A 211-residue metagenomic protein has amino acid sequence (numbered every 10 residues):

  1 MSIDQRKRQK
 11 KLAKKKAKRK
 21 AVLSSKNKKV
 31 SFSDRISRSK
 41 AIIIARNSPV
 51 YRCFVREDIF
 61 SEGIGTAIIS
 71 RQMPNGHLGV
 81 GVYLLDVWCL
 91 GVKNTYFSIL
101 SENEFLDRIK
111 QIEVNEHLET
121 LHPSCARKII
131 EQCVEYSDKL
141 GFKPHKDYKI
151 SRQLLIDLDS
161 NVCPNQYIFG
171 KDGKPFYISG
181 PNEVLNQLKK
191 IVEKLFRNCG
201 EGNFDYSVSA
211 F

Functional and structural regions predicted by a protein language model:
S2-F211: Non-catalytic terminal/accessory regions
